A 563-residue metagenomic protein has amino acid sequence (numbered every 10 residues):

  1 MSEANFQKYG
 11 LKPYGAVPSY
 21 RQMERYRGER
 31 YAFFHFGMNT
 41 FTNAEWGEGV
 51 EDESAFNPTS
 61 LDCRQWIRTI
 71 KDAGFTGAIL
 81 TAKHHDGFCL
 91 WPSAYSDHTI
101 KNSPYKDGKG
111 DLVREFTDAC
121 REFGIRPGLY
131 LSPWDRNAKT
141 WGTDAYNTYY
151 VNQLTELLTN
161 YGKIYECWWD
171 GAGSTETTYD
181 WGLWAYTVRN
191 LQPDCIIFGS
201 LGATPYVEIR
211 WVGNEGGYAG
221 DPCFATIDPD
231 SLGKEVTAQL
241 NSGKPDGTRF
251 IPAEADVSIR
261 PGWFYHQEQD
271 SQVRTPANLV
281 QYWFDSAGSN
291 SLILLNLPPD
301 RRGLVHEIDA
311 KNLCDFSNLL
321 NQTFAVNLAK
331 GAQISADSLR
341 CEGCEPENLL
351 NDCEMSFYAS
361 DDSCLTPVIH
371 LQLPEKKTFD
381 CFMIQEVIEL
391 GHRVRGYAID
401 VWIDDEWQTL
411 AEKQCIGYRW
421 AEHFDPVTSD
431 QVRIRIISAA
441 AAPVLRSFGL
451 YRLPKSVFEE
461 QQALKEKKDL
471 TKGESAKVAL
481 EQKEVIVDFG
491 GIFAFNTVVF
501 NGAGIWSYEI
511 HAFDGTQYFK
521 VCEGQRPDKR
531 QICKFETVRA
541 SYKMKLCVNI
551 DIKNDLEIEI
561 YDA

Functional and structural regions predicted by a protein language model:
M1-L365, H370-H392, V401, T409-H423 (+4 more regions): Mature catalytic domains of secreted/periplasmic carbohydrate-active enzymes
I308, D315, L319-V326, E354-A411 (+3 more regions): Aromatic, loop-rich ligand-recognition surfaces of beta-strand-rich domains
